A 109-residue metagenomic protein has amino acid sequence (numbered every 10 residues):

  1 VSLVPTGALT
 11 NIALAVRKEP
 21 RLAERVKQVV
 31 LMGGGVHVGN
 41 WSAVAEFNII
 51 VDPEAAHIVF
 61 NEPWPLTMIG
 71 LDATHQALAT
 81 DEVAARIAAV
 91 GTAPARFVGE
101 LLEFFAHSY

Functional and structural regions predicted by a protein language model:
V1-Y109: N-terminal acidic, glycine/proline-rich low-complexity segments
